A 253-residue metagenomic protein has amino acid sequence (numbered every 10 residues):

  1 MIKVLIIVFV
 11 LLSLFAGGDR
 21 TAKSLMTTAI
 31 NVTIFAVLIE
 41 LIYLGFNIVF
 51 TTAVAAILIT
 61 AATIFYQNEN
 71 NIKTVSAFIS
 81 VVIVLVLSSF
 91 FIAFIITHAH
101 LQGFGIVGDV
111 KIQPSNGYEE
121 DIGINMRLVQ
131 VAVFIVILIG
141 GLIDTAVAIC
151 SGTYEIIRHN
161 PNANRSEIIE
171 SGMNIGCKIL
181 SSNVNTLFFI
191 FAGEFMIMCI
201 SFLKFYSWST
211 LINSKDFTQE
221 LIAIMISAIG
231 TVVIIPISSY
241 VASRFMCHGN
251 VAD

Functional and structural regions predicted by a protein language model:
M1-V107: N-terminal transmembrane hairpin
I42, A99-I124, I200-L221: Membrane-interfacial helix-loop-helix connectors in multipass membrane proteins
S80, I124, A132, V136 (+1 more regions): Pore-lining and gate-forming transmembrane alpha-helices of multi-pass membrane transport proteins
V86, G141-T145, I179-V184, E220-P236: Hydrophobic transmembrane alpha-helical segments of multi-pass transport and channel proteins
S89, A93, K178-F195: Hydrophobic alpha-helical transmembrane segments in multi-pass membrane proteins
L142-I156: Short helical (or helix-break) motifs at transmembrane helix termini and adjacent helical loops in multi-pass membrane
I157-S166: Juxtamembrane helix-boundary/capping and inter-helix hinge elements in multi-pass membrane proteins
R165-C177: Helix-loop junctions and hydrophobic alpha-helical segments within the transmembrane domains of large membrane
